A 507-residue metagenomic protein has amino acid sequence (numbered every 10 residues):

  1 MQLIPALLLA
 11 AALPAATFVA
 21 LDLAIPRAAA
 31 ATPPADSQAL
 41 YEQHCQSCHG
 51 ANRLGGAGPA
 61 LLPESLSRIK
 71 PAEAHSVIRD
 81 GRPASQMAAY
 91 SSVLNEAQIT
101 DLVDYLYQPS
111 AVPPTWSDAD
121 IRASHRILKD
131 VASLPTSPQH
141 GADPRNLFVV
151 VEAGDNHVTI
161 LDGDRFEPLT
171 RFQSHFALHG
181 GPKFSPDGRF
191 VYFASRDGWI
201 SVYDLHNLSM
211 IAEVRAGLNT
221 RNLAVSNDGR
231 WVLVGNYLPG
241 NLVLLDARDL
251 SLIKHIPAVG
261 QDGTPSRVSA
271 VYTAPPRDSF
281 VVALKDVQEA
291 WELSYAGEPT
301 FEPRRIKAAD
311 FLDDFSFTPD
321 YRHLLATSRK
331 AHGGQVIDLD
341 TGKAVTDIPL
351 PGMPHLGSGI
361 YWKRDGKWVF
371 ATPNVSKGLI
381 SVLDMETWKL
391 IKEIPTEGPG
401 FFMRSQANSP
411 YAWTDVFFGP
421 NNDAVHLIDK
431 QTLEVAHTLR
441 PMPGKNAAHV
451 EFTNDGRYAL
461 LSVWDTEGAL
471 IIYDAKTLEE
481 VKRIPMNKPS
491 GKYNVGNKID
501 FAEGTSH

Functional and structural regions predicted by a protein language model:
A31-A35, E42-H44, A88-G154: Flexible coil segments in periplasmic/lumen-exposed cytochrome c-class electron-transfer proteins
S47, N52-A57, L61-A111: Extracytoplasmic electron-transfer domains, predominantly the class I c-type cytochrome c fold
D143-P144, P186-D187, N227-D228, P275-P276 (+4 more regions): Residue-level detector of Asp-centered blade-edge/turn motifs that repeat once per structural unit in beta-propeller
G163-R165, L205-L208, A247-D249, Y295-E298 (+4 more regions): Short loop/turn segments that connect beta-strands within beta-propeller blades
E167-F172, S209-V214, S251-D262, T300-I306 (+4 more regions): A short beta-strand motif characteristic of beta-propeller blades
H179-K183, T220-A224, P265-Y272, D310-F317 (+4 more regions): Repeated scaffold domains used in trafficking and secretory/extracellular systems, primarily beta-propellers
N219-W231, G235-Q288, T300-P303: Asp-box/WD-like beta-propeller blade repeats and closely related beta-sheet repeat scaffolds
